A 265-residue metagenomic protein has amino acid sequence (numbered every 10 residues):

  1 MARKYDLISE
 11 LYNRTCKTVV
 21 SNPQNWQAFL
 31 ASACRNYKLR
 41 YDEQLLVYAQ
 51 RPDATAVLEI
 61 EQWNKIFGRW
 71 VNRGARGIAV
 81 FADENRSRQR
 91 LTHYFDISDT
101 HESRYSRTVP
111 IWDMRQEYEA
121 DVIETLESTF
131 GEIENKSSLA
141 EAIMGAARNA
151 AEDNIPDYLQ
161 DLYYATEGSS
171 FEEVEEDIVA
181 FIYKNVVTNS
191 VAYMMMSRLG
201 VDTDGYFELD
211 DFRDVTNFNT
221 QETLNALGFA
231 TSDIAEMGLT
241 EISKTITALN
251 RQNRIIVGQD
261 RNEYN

Functional and structural regions predicted by a protein language model:
M1-N265: N-terminal accessory/interface modules of nucleic-acid-binding and processing proteins
